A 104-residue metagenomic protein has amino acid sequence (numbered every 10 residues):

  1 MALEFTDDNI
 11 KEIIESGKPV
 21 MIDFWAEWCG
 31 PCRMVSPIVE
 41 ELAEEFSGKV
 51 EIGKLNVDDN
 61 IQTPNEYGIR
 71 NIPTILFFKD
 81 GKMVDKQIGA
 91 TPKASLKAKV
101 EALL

Functional and structural regions predicted by a protein language model:
M1-E51, D59-L104: Proteins that catalyze or organize thiol-disulfide redox chemistry and the adjacent proteostasis machinery handling
K54: Conserved residues in the N-terminal Rossmann fold of short-chain dehydrogenase/reductase
